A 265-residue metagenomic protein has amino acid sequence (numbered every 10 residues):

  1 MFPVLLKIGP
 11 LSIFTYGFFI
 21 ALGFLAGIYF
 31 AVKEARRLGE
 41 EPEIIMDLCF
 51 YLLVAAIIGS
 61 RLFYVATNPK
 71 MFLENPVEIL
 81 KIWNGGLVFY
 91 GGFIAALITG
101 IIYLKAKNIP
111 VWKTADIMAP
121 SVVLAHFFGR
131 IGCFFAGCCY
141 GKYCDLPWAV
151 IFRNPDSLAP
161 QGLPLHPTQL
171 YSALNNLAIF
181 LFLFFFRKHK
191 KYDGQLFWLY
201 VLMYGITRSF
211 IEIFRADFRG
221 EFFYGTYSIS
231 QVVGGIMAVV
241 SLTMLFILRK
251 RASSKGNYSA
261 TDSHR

Functional and structural regions predicted by a protein language model:
M1-S259: A feature for loop-to-transmembrane-helix boundaries and adjacent hydrophobic helices in multi-pass integral membrane
T261-R265: Short, low-complexity, charge-dense intrinsically disordered segments
